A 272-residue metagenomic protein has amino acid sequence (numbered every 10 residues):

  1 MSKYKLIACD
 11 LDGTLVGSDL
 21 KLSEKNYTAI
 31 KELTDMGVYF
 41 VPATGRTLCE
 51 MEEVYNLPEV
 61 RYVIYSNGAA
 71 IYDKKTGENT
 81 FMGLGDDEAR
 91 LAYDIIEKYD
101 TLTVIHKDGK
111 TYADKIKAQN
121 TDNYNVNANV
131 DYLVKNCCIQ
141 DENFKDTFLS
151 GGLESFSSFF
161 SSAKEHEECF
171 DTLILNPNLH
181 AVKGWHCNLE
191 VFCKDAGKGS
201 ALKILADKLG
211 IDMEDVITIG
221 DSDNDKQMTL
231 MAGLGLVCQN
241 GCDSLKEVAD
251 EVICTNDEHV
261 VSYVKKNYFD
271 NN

Functional and structural regions predicted by a protein language model:
S2-L6, G17, S23, E190-N272: Mg2+-dependent phosphoryl-transfer enzymes with acidic/Ser/Thr/Gly-rich catalytic loops
K5-I7, R61-Y62: The start of beta-strands in P-loop NTPase/AAA+ ATPase cores
L11, G68, G220-S222: Active-site metal-binding loops of divalent metal-dependent hydrolases
K21-Y124: Active-site phosphate-binding/coordination module
L33, N67, F156, T229 (+1 more regions): Residue-level signal for inorganic ion chemistry
P58-E59, N67, K75, I174-P177 (+2 more regions): Short, structured coil segments at secondary-structure junctions
V60-G68, N123-V126, A181-V182, G235-N240 (+1 more regions): Short hydrophobic/aromatic-enriched beta-strand-loop microsegments
Y99, H106-I219, D223: Conserved acidic, metal-coordinating active-site core of Asp-based, Mg2+-dependent phosphoryl-transfer enzymes
